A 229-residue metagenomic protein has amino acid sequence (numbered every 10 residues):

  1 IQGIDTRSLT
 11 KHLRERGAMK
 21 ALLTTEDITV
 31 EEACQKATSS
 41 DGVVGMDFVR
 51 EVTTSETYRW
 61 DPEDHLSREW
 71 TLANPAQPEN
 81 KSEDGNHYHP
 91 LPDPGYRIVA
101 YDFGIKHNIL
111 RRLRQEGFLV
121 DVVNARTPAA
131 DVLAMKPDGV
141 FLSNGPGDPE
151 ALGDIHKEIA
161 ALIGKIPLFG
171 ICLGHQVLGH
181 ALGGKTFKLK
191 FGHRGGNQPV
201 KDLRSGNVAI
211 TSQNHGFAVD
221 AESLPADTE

Functional and structural regions predicted by a protein language model:
I1, K188, A218-E229: C-terminal and late-domain segments of enzyme folds
I1-A130, A134-M135, P149: RNA-binding accessory domains that recognize and position tRNA/RNA substrates
R16-G17, R114-E116, D154-K157, L182-T186 (+1 more regions): Short, glycine/charged-enriched secondary-structure capping and boundary segments
L22-T25, N74-A76, V120-N124, S143-N144 (+3 more regions): Short, surface-exposed linear patches
G45-D47, D93, H193, S212 (+1 more regions): A generic structural signal for short, non-catalytic loop/turn and secondary-structure boundary residues
L119-D121, K185, I210, E229: Conserved beta-strand segments of alpha/beta enzyme cores
A134, D138-G139, N144-A218: Cysteine-nucleophile active-site neighborhood
